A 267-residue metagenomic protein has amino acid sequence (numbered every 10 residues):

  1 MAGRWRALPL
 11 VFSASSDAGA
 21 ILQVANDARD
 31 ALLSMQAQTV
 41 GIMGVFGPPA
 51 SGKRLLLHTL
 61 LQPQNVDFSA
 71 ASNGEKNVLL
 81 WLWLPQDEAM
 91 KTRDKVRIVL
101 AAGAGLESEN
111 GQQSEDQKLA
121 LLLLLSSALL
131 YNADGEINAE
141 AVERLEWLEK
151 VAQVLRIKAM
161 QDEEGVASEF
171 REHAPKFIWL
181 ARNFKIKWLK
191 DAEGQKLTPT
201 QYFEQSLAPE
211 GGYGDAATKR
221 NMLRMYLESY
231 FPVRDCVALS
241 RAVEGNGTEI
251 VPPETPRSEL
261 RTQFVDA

Functional and structural regions predicted by a protein language model:
M1-A267: Conserved GTPase G-domain substructure that encodes guanine base recognition and part of the catalytic core, centered
